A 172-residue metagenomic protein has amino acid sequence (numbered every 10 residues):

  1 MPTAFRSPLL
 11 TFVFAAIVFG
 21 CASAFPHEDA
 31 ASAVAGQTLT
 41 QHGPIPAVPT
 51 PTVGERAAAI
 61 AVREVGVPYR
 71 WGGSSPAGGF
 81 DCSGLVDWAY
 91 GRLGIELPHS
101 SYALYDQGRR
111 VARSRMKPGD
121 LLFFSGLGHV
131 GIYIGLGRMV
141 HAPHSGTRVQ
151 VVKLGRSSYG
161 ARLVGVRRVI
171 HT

Functional and structural regions predicted by a protein language model:
M1-L10: Bacterial N-terminal signal peptides that target proteins for export
P2-T3, A22-P49, V53, A58 (+6 more regions): Aromatic- and glycine-rich peptidoglycan recognition patches
I17-G20: C-terminal motif of bacterial Sec signal peptides marking the signal peptidase cleavage site
I45, V65-P118: Catalytic cysteine-centered active-site loop
D120, I132: Alpha-helical segment that forms one wall of the substrate-binding/catalytic cleft in peptidoglycan-active domains
